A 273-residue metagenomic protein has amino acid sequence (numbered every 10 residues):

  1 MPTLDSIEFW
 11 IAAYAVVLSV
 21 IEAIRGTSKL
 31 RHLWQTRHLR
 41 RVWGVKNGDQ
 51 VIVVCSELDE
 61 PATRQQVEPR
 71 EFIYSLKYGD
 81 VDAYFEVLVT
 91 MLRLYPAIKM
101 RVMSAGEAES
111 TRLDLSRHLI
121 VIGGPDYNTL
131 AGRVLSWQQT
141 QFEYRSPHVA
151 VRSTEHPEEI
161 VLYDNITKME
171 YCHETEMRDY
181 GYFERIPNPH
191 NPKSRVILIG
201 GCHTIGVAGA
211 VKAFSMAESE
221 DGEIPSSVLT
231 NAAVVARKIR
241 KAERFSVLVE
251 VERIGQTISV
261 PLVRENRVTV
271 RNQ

Functional and structural regions predicted by a protein language model:
M1-L33: Hydrophobic, helix-forming membrane-interacting segments
I24, S28-Q273: Solvent-exposed alpha-helical segments and adjacent loops that form catalytic or protein-interaction surfaces
